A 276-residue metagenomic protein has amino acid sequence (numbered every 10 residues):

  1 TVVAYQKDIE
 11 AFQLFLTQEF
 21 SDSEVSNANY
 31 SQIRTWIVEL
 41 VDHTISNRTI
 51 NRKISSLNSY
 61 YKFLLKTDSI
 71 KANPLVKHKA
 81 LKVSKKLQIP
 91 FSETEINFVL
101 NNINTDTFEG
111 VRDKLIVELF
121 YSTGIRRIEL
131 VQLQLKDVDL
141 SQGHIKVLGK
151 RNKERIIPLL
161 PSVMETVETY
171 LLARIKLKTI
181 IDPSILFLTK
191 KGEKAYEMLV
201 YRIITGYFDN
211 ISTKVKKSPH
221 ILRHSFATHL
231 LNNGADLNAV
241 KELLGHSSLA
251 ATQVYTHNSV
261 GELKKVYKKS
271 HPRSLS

Functional and structural regions predicted by a protein language model:
T1-S276: Conserved catalytic core of the tyrosine transesterase superfamily
